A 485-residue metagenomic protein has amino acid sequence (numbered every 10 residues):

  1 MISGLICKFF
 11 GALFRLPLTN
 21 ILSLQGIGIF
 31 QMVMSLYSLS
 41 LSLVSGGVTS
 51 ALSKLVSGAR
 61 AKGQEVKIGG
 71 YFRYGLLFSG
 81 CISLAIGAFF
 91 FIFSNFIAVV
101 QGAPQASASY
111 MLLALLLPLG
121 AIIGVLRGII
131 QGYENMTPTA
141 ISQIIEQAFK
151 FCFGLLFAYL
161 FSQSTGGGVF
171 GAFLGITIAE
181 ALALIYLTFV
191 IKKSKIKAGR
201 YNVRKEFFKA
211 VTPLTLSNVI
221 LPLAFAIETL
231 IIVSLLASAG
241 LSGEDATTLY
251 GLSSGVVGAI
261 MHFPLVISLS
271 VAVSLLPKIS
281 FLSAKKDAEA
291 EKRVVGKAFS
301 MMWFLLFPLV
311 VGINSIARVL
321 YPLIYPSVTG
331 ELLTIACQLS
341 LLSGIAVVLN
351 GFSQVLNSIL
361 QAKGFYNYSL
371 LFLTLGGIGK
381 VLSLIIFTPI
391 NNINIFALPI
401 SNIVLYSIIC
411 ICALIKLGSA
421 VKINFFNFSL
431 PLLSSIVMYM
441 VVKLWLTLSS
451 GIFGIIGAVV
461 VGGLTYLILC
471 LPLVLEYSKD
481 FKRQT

Functional and structural regions predicted by a protein language model:
M1-S53, G80, G87, F91 (+2 more regions): Signature of the first transmembrane helix
I2-G11, G175-A183, L187, I191 (+3 more regions): Transmembrane helical elements of multi-pass membrane transporters/channels
L5, R73-V100, V295-L349, V381-L382: Alpha-helical transmembrane segments of multi-pass membrane transport and lipid-handling proteins
C7, G46-S53, L112-Q131, T139-Q147 (+5 more regions): Short runs within selected transmembrane alpha-helices of multi-pass transporters and secretion channels
G28, G63-R73, A85-L113, S162-G171 (+2 more regions): Membrane-interface helix-capping segments at transmembrane helix termini in multi-pass transporters
G46-A61, H262-V295, F299: Helix-loop junctions and terminal segments of transmembrane helices in multi-pass membrane transport/translocation
S79, S83-L223: Hydrophobic transmembrane helix module of multi-pass membrane transport proteins
M440-T485: Membrane-proximal transmembrane or re-entrant/amphipathic helices at the cytosolic face
